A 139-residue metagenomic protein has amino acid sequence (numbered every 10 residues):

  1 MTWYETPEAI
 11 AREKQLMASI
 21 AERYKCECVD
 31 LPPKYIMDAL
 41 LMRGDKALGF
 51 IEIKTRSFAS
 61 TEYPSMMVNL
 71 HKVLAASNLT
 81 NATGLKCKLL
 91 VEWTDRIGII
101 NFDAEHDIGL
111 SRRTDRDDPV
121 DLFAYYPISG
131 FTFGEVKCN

Functional and structural regions predicted by a protein language model:
M1-P33: Acidic-basic catalytic patches of nuclease active cores, encompassing PD-(D/E)XK and other metal-cofactor nuclease
P7, Y63, A82, K88 (+2 more regions): N-terminal targeting/trafficking signals and adjacent low-complexity tails
R23, M42, L79-T83: Alpha-helix C-cap/termination motif
P33-M37, D95-I97: Short acidic/glycine-enriched loop/turn segments that link adjacent beta-strands
A39-A59: Conserved catalytic cores of phosphodiester-cleaving nucleases, focusing on short active-site segments
R56-L79: Mg2+/Mn2+-dependent nuclease catalytic core
S77-E105: Nucleic-acid nuclease catalytic cores
G98-N139: Intrinsically disordered, low-complexity terminal regions enriched in charged/polar residues
